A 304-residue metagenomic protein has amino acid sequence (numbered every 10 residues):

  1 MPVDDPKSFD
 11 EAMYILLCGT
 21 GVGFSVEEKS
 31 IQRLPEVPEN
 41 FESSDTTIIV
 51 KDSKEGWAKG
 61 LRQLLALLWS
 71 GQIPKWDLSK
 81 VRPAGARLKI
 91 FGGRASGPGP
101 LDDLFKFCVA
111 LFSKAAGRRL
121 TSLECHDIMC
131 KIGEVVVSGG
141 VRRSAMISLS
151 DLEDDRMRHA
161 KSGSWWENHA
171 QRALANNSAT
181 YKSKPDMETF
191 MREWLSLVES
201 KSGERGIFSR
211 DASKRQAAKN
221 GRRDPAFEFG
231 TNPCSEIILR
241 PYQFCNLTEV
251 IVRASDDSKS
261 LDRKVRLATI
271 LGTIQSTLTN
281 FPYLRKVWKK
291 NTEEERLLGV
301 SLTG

Functional and structural regions predicted by a protein language model:
M1-R94, P100-L101, E199-G304: Function-dense linear segments that define catalytic or interfacial modules in macromolecule-processing proteins
I49, E55-A66, G99-V135, Y181-D186 (+3 more regions): Alpha/propeptide regions of enzymes that mature by internal proteolysis
Q72-W76, A115-D127, V136-S148, L278-N291: Flexible, glycine/charged-enriched surface loops at secondary-structure junctions
G99, A110-L111, K131-P225: Conserved, charged catalytic cores of large soluble enzymes
